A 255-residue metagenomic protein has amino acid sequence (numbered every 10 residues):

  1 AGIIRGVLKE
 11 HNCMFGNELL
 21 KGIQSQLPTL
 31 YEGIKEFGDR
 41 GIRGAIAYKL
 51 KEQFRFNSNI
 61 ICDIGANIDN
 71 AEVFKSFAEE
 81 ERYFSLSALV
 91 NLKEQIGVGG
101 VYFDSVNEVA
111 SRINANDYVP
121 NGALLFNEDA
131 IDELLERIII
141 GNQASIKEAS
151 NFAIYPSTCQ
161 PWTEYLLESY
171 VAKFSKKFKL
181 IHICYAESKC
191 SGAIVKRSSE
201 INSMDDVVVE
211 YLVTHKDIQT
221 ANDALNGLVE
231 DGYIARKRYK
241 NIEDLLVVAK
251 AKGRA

Functional and structural regions predicted by a protein language model:
A1-A255: C-terminal non-catalytic scaffold/interaction domains in large multidomain proteins
